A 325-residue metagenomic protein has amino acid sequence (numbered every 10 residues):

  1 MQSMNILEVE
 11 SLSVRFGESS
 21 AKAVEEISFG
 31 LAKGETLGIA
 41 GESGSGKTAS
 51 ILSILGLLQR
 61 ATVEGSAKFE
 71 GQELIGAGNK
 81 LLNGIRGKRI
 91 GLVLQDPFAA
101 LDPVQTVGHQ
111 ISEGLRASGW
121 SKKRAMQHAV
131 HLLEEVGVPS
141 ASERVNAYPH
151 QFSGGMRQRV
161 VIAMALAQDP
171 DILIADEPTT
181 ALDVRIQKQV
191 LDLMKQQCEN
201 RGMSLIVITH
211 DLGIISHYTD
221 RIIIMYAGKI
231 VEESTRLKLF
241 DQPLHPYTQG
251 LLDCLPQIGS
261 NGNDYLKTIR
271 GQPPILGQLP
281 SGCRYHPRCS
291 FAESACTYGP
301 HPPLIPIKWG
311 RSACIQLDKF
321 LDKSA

Functional and structural regions predicted by a protein language model:
G56, I174, P178, L182-D264: P-loop NTP-binding/switch modules centered on Walker-like glycine-rich loops
V63-E73: Conserved ABC transporter NBD signature motif
E73, K123-E143, L252: Conserved ABC ATPase "signature" region
L74-G91, A117, K238-P243, P274-P280: ABC ATPase NBD coupling module
A167-D171: A short, proline-enriched helix->beta-strand linker immediately N-terminal to the Walker B motif in ABC-type P-loop
T235-A325: Charged, flexible cofactor/metal-binding loops and thiol motifs
